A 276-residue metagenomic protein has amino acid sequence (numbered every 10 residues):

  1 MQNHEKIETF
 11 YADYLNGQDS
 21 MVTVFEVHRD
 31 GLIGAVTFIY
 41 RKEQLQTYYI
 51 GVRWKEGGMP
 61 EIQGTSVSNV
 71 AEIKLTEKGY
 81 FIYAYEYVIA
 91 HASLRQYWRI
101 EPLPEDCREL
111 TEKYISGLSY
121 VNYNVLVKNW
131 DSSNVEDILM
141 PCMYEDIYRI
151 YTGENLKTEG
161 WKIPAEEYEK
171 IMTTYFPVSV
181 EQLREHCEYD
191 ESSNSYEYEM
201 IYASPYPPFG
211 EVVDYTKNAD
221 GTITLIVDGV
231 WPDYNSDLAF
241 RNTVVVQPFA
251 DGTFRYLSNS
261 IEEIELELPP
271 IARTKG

Functional and structural regions predicted by a protein language model:
M1-G276: Mature, Sec-exported extracytoplasmic domains of Gram-positive
